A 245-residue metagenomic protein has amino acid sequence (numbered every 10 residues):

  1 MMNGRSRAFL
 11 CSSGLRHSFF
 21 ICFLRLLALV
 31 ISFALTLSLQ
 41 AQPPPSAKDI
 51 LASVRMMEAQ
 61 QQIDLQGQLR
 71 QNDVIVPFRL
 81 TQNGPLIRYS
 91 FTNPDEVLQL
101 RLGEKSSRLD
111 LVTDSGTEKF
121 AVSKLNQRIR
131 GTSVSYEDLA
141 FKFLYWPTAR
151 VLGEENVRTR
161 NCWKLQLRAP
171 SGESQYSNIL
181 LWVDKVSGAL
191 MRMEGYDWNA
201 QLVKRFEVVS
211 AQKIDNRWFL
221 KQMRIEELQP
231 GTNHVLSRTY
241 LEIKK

Functional and structural regions predicted by a protein language model:
M1-C22: N-terminal secretory signal peptides that target proteins for export/translocation
L24-T36: Bacterial N-terminal signal peptides
F33-I75, T81, P85: N-terminal leader/targeting segments and the immediate start of mature chains
Q42-Q62, E104-S177, D197-A200: Flexible, processing/modification-adjacent segments and terminal tails in exported/periplasmic/extracellular proteins
I63-G67, F78, I87-Y89, L109 (+2 more regions): One face of beta-strands
Q68-N72, S90-T92, D110-D114, R168-P170 (+2 more regions): A generic structural motif
P77-Q82, Q99-L102, A149-E154, V209-A211: Short, exposed beta-strand/loop patches in secreted or surface proteins that constitute
N161-K245: Gly/Pro-enriched, hydrophobic low-complexity segments that function as extracytoplasmic propeptides/linkers
